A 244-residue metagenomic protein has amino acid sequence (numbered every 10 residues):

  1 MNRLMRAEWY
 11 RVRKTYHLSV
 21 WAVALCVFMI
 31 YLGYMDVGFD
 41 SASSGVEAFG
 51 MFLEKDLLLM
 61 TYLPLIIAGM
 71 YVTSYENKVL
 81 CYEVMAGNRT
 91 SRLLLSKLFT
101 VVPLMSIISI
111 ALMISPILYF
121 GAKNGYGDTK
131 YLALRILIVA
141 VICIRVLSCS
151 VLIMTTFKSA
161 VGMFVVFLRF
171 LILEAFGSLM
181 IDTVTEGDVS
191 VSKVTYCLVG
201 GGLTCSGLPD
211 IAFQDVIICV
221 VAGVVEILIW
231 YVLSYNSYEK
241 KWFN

Functional and structural regions predicted by a protein language model:
M1-V23, F243: Aromatic- and glycine-rich beta-strand/loop motifs that create alpha-glucan
M5-V12, L93-L94, F99, A133 (+2 more regions): Hydrophobic alpha-helical elements at and bordering transmembrane segments of multi-pass membrane proteins
R11, V72, E83-M85, M154-T155: Helix-capping/transition residues at the boundaries of transmembrane alpha-helices and the short helical linkers
L18, C26-S74, L95-S178, D182 (+1 more regions): Secretory targeting signals
E76-L98: Interfacial "coupling" helices/loops that link adjacent transmembrane helices in transporter permeases
T183-L208: Short hydrophobic, aromatic-rich alpha-helical segments embedded in or entering the lipid bilayer of multi-pass
T195-G200, V220-L228: Small-residue-rich transmembrane alpha-helices that serve as helix-helix interface/gating elements in multipass
V224-N244: Junction motif at the cytosolic side of a transmembrane helix
